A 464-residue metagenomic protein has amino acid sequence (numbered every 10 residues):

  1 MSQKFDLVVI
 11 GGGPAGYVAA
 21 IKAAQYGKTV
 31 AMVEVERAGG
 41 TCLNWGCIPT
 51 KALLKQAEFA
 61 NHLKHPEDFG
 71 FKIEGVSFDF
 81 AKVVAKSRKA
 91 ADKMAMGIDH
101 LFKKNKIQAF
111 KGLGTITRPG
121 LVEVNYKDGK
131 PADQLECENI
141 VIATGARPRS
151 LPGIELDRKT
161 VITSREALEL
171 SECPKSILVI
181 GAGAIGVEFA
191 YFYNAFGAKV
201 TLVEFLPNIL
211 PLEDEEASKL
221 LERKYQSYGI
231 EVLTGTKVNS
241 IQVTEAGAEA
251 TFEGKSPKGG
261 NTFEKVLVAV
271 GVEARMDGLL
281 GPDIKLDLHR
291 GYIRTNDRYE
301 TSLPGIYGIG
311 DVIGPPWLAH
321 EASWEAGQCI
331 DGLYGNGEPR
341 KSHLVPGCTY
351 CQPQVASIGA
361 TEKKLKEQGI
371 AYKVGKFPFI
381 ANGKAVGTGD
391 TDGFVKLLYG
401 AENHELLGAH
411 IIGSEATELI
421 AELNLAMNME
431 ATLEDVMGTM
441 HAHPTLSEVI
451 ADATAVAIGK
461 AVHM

Functional and structural regions predicted by a protein language model:
S2-F5, I21-K28, V33-C173, L206-L210 (+7 more regions): Glycine-rich flavin
S2-G13, C173-G183: Beta1/beta-strand and adjacent pyrophosphate-binding region of the FAD-binding site in flavoprotein oxidoreductases
V8-A15, A24-E36, I48, A52-F59 (+3 more regions): Flexible, glycine-rich terminal cap/loop adjacent to redox cofactors in electron-transfer oxidoreductases
V8-I10, G114, Q134-G145, V179-I180 (+3 more regions): Short hydrophobic core segments
P14-A19, V161, G186-F189, R275-M276: Short glycine/serine/threonine-rich phosphate/pyrophosphate-binding segments that cradle anionic phosphate groups
C47, I142-K199, V203, E231-V232 (+2 more regions): Glycine-rich dinucleotide-binding loop and its adjacent helix/turn
D157-C173, N261-Y334, M437: FAD-site-proximal beta/loop scaffold in flavoenzymes
